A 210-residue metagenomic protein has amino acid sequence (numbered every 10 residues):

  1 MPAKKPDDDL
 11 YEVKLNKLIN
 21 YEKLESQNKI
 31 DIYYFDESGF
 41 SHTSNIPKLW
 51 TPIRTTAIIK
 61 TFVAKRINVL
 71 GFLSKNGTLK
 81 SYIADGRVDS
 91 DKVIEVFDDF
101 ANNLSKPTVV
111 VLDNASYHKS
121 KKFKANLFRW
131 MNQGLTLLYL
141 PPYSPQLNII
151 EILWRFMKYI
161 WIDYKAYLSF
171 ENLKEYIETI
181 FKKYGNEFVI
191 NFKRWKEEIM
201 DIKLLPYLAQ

Functional and structural regions predicted by a protein language model:
M1-Q210: Short functional hotspots at interaction and active-site rims
